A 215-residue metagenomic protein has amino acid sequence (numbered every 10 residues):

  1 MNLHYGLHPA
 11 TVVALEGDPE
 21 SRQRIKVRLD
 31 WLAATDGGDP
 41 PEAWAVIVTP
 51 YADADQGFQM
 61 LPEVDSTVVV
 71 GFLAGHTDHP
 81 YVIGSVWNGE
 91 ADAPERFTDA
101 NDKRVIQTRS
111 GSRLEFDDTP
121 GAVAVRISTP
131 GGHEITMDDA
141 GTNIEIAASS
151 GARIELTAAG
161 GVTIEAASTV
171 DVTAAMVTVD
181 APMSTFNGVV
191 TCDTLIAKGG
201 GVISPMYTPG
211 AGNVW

Functional and structural regions predicted by a protein language model:
H4, P9, P19, Q59-S66 (+1 more regions): Right-handed beta-helix
A10-A14: Generic structural motif
P19-R28: Short aromatic-glycine-enriched beta-strand elements
R28-D30, P50, R109-S110: A structural micro-motif recognizing beta-strand termini and the immediately following turn/loop segments
L29-A33, V190: Short, small-residue-rich loop/turn micro-motifs
T35-T49: Short, basic/aromatic beta-hairpin or loop at an interaction surface
Y51-F58: Short alpha-helix capping/helix-loop boundary micro-motifs
